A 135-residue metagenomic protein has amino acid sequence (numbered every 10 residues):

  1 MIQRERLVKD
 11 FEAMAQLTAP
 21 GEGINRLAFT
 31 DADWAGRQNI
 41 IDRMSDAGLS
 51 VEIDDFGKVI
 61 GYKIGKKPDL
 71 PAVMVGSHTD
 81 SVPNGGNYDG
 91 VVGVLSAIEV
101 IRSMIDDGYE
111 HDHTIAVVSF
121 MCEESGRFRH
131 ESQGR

Functional and structural regions predicted by a protein language model:
M1-T30: N-terminal capping segment at the start of a domain
Q3-D10, A32, G36-I40, P71 (+2 more regions): General structural feature for long, well-ordered alpha-helical segments within catalytic domains of soluble enzymes
K9-A19, G36, V51, P68-V73: N-terminal glycine-rich anion-binding loops that anchor highly charged ligand groups
A19-I64: A non-catalytic alpha/beta surface segment that caps or lines the substrate-entry region of metallo-dependent hydrolase
I24, L70, E110-D112: Short secondary-structure junction motifs
A47, V59-V92, A97: Catalytic-core environment of secreted peptidases
V51-D55, V75-S77, V117-S119: General beta-strand structural signal in soluble alpha/beta enzymes
V82, V92-R135: Acidic/histidine-rich catalytic neighborhood of metal-dependent amide-processing enzymes
